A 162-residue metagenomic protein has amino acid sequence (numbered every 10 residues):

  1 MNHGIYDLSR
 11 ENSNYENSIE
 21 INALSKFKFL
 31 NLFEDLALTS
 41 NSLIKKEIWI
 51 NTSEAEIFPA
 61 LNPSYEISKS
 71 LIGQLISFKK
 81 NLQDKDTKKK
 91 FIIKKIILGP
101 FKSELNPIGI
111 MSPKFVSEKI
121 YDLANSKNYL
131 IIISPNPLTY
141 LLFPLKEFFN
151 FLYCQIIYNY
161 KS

Functional and structural regions predicted by a protein language model:
M1-N2, N22, I44-S53, I92-I97: Structural signature of the Rossmann-like NAD(P)-dependent dehydrogenase/reductase core
G4-Y6: Short glycine-rich anion-binding loops that position phosphate/pyrophosphate groups of nucleotides and phosphorylated
L8-R10, T39-T87, K102-S103: Catalytic loop of short-chain dehydrogenase/reductase
L8-S25: Short alpha-helical oligomerization interface
S13-Y15, E34, N62-E66, G109-S112: Short, glycine/charged-enriched secondary-structure capping and boundary segments
I21-I44: Amphipathic alpha-helical dimer-interface segment in Rossmann-like NAD(P)H-dependent oxidoreductases
A23-F29, S68-N81, I93, S117: Conserved catalytic Lys-bearing alpha helix of Rossmann-like short-chain dehydrogenase/reductases
K95, S103-Y160: C-terminal helical subdomain
